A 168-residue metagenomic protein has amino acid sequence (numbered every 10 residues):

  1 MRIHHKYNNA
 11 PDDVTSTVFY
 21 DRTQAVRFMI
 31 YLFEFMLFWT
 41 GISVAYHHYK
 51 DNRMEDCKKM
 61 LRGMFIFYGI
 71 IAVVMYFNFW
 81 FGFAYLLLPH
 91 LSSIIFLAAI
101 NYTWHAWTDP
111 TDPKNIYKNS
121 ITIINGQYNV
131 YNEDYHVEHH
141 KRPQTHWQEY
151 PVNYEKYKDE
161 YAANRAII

Functional and structural regions predicted by a protein language model:
M1-N8, I100-D109, N129-T145: Histidine-centered catalytic micro-motifs
R2-F83, Y154-I168: Non-catalytic, topology-defining segments of multipass membrane proteins
S16-R22, K114-I124: Juxtamembrane helix-capping/reentrant segments at transmembrane boundaries
T40, L86-K114, N132: Transmembrane alpha-helical segments that form the membrane-embedded catalytic/substrate-channel core of multi-pass
L61-Y68, W104, I124-Q127: A glycine-rich, aromatic-flanked flexible loop/lid motif
G63-M64, S93, Q144: Conserved structured core elements
K114, S120-I121, N129-V130, D134 (+2 more regions): Long, positively charged, glycine-interspersed low-complexity recognition regions
